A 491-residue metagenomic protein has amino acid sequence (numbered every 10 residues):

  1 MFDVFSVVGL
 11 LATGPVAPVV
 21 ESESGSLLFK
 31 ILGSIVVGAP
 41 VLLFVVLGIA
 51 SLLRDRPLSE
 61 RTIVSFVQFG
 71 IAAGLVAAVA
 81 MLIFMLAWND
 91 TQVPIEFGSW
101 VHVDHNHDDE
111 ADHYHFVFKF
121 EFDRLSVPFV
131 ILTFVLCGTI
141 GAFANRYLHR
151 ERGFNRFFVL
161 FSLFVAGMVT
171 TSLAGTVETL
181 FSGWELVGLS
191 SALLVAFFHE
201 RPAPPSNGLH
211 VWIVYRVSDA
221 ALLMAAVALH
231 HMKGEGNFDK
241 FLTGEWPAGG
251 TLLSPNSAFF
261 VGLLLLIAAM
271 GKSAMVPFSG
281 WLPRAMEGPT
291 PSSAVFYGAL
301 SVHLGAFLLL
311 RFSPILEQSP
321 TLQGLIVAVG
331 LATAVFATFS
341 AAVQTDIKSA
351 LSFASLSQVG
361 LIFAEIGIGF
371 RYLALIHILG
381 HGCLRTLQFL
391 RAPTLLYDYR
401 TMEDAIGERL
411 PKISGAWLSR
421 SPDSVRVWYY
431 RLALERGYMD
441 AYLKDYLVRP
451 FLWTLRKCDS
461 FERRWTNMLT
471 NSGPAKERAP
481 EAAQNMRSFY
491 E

Functional and structural regions predicted by a protein language model:
F2-E491: ...captures the hydrophobic TM-helix bundle architecture rather than a specific catalytic motif, and can also fire on
